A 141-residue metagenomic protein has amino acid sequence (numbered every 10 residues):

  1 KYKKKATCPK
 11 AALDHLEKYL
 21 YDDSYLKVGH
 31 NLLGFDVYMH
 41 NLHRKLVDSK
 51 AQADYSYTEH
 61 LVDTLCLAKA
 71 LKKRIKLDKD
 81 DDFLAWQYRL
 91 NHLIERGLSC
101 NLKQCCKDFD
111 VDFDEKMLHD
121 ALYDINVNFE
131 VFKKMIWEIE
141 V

Functional and structural regions predicted by a protein language model:
K1, D22-V141: Metal-dependent phosphoesterase core characteristic of DEDDh/y 3'-5' exonuclease domains
K1-Y19: Conserved RNase H-like, two-metal-ion catalytic cores of nucleic-acid enzymes
